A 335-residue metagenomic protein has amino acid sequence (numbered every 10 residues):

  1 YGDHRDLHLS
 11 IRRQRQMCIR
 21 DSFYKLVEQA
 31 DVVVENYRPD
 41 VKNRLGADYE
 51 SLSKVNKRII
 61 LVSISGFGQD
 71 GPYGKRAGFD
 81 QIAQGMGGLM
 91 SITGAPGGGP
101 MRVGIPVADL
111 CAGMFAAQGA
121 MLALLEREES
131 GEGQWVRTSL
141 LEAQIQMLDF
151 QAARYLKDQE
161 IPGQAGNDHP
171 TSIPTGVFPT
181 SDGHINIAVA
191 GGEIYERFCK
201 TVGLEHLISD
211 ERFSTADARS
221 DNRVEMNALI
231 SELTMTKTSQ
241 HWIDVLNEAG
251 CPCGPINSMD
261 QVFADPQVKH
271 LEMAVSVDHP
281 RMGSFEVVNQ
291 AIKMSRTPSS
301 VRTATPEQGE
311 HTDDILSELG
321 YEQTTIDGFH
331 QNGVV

Functional and structural regions predicted by a protein language model:
Y1-R15, I19-D21: Single conserved hydrophobic/aromatic residue that forms the stacking wall/gate of nucleotide- or nucleobase-binding
R12, Y24-E28, R76: A short, aliphatic-rich alpha-helical micro-motif
R20, R38-A47: Beta-loop-alpha module in the N-terminal Rossmann-like domain of NAD(P)-dependent dehydrogenases, especially those
V34: Glycine-rich phosphate-binding loops of nucleotide-dependent enzymes
N43-I185, V189-A190: Active-site-adjacent "lid/gating" segments in soluble enzymes
D168, I173-A249, C253: Aromatic-enriched alpha-helical interface/lid elements that frame and gate functional surfaces
E248-R302: A glycine-rich dinucleotide-binding beta-alpha-beta segment and adjacent secondary-structure elements that constitute
R281-F329: Flexible, small-/acidic-enriched active-site or ligand-binding loops
